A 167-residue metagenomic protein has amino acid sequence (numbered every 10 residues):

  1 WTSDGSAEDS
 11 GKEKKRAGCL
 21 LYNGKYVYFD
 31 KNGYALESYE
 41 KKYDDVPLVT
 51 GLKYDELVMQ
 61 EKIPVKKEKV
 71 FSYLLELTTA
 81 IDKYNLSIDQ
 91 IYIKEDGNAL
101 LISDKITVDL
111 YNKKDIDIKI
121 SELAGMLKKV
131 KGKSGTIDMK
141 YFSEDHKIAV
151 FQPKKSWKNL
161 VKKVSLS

Functional and structural regions predicted by a protein language model:
W1-S167: Charged, solvent-exposed interaction patches on well-folded alpha/beta domains that mediate macromolecular contacts
